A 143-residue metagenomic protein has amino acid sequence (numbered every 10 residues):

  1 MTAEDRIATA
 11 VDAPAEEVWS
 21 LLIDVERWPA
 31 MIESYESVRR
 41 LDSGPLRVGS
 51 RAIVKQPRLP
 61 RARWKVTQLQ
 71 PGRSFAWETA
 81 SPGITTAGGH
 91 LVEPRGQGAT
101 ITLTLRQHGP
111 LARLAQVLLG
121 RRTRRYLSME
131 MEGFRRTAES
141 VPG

Functional and structural regions predicted by a protein language model:
M1-S43, G133, E139-G143: Hydrophobic ligand-binding cavity/cleft-lining segments
E4-R6, P60-W64, I84-G89: Short, surface-exposed coil-to-beta transition loops
A8-D12, R39, I53-K55, K65 (+1 more regions): Generic structural detector for well-ordered beta-strands
D12-E16, S43, T67-G72, L91-T100: A short, structured loop/turn motif at beta-sheet edges
S50-P57, F75-S81: Short beta-strand segments that buttress and anchor functional surface loops
L59-R61, P71-G72: A generic structural motif
E78-M129, F134-R136: Beta-strand/loop substructures that line and gate deep hydrophobic ligand-binding cavities in soluble
